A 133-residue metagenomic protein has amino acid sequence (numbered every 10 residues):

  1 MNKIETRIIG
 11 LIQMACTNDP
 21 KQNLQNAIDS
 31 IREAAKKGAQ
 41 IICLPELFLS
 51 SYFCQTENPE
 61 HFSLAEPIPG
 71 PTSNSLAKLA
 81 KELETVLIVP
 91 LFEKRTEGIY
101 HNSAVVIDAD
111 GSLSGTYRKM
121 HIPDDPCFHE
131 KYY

Functional and structural regions predicted by a protein language model:
M1-T6, E82: Basic/polar N-terminal segments that are highly enriched at the extreme N-terminus, encompassing both cleavable
T6-N18, S103, T116-K119: Active-site-proximal beta-strand elements of phosphoester/diester hydrolases
I9, N23, I31-E60, A80 (+1 more regions): Active-site beta-strand/loop signature of hydrolases that rely on acidic residues for catalysis
A15, F48, F92-E93: Catalytic metal-binding/acid-base residues of hydrolase active sites
K21-I28, P69-P71: Glycine-rich anion/phosphate-binding loops
S50-P69, T96-Y100: Metal-dependent catalytic neighborhoods of phosphoester/phosphodiester hydrolases
E66-I68, K78, R95-Y133: Active-site catalytic loop in hydrolytic enzyme cores
P69-E93: A short, hydrophobic beta-strand-centered structural micro-motif
